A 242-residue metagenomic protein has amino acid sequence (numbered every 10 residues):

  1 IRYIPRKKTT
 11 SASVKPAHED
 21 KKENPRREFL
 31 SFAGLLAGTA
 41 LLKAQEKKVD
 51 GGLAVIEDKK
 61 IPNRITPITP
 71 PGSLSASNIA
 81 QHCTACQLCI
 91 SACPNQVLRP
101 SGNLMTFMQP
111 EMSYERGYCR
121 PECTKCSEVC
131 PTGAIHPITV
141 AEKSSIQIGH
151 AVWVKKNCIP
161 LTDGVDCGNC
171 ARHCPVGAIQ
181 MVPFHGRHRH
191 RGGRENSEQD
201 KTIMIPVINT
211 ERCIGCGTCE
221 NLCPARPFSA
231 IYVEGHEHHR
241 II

Functional and structural regions predicted by a protein language model:
I1-I242: Non-ligating segments of multi-cofactor redox enzymes
